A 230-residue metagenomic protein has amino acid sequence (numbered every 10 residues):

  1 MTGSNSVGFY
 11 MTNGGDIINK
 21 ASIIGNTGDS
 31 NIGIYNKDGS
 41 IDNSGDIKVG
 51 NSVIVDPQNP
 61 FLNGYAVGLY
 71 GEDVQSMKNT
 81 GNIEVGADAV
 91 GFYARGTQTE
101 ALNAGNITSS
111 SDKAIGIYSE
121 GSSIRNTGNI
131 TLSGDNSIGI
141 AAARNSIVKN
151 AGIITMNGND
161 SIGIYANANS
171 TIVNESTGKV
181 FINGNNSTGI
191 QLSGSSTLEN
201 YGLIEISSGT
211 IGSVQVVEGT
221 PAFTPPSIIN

Functional and structural regions predicted by a protein language model:
M1-N5, D16-S30, S40-Y65, S76-D88 (+6 more regions): Beta-strand-rich solenoid/repeat architectures in extracellular/passenger domains of polysaccharide-targeting enzymes
F9-M11, I34-N36, G71-V74, N145 (+1 more regions): Extracellular beta-strand-rich solenoid/capping regions of secreted or surface-exposed proteins that bind or remodel
Y70-D73, G96-T97, S119, A142 (+1 more regions): Short aromatic-glycine motifs in intrinsically disordered, low-complexity regions
G219: Glycine- and acidic-residue-biased ligand/ion/polar-headgroup-sensing regions
